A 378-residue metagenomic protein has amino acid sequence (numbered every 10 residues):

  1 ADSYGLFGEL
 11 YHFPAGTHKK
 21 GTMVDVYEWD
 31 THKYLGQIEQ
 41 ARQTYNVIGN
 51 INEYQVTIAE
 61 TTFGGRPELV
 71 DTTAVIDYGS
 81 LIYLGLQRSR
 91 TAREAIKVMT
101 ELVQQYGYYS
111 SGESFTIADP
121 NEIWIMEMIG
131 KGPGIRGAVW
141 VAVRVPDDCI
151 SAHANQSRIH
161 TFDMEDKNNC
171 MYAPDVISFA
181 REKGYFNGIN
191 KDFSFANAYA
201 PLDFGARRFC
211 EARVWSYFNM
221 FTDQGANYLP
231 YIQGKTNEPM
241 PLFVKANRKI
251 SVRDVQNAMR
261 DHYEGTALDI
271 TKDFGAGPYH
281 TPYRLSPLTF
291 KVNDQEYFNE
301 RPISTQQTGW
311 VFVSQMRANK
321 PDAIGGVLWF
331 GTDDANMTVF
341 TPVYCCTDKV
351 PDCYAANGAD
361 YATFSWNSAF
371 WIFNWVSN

Functional and structural regions predicted by a protein language model:
A1-D77, V98-K249: A contiguous strand-loop segment
E68-T72, S80-S89: Second-shell loop/turn segments in exported
L86-R90, T100-Y108, R317: Hydrophobic/aromatic-lined pockets within catalytic cores
E94-Q104, Q256-M259: Short, well-structured alpha-helical segments that form the helix of a local strand-helix-strand
Y108-G112, L268, P321: Intrinsically disordered or highly flexible coil/loop and linker segments, enriched in small and charged/polar residues
N219-Y297, R301-I303: Accessory, solvent-exposed terminal regions and/or long lumenal/extracellular loops of proteins
Y279-N378: Substrate-recognition/cap regions that form aromatic- and gly/pro-loop-enriched pockets for small-molecule ligands
